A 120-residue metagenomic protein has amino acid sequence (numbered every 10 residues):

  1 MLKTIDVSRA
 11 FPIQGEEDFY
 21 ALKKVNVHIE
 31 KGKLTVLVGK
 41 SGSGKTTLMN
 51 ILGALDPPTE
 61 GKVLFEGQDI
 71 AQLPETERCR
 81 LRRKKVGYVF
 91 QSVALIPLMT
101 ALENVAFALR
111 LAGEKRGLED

Functional and structural regions predicted by a protein language model:
M1-T4, A10-K24: A short, flexible loop at the N-terminus of ABC-type nucleotide-binding domains that lies
F19, I70-G87: ABC ATPase NBD coupling module
T35-V36, Y88: Short beta-strand immediately N-terminal to the Walker A/P-loop
V38-K40: The feature captures the beta-strand-to-loop junction immediately N-terminal to the Walker
G53: Helix-to-loop junction immediately C-terminal to a conserved catalytic motif
G61-D69: Conserved ABC transporter NBD signature motif
T76-E77, E103, A112-D120: Short coil-to-helix "N-cap" segments within the ABC nucleotide-binding domain's helical subdomain
M99-A108: Short coil-to-helix segment of the ABC ATPase nucleotide-binding domain corresponding to the Q-loop/switch region
